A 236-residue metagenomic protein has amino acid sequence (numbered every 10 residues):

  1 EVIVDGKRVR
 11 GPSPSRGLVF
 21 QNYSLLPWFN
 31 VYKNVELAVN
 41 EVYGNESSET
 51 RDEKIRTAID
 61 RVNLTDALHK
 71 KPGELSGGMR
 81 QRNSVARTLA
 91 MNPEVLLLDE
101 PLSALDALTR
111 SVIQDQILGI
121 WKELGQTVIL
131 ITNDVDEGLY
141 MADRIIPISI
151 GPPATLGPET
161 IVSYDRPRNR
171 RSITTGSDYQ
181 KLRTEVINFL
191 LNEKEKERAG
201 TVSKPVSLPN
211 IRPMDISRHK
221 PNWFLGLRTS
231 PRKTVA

Functional and structural regions predicted by a protein language model:
E1-P12: Conserved ABC transporter NBD signature motif
V19, V85: Hydrophobic anchor residue at the start of the ABC signature
F20, Y32-N40, D52, R56 (+1 more regions): Short helical segment in ABC ATPase nucleotide-binding domains corresponding to the A-loop/adjacent helical element
S47-A67, G119: Conserved ABC ATPase "signature" region
K71-L75, M79: Conserved ABC ATPase signature
A90-E94: A short, proline-enriched helix->beta-strand linker immediately N-terminal to the Walker B motif in ABC-type P-loop
L96-D99: Catalytic Walker B motif of ABC-type/P-loop ATPase nucleotide-binding domains
